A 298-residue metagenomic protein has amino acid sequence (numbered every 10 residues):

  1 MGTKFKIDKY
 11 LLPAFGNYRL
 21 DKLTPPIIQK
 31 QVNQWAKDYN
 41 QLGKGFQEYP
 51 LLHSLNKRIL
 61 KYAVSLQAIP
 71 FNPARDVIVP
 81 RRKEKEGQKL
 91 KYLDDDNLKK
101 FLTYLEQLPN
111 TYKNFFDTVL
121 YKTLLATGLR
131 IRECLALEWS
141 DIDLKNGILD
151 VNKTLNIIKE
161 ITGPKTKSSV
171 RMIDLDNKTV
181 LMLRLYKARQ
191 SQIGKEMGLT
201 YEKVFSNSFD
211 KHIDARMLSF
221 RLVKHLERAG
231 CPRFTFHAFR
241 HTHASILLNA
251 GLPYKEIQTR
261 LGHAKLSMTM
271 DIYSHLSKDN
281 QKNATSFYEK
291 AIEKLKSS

Functional and structural regions predicted by a protein language model:
M1-P73, G87, P109-F115, K211-R216 (+1 more regions): N-terminal core-binding DNA-recognition domain of tyrosine site-specific recombinases/integrases
G2-K9, K30, S54-R58, T103 (+6 more regions): Generic recognition of well-ordered alpha-helical segments within structured catalytic/regulatory domains
L42, T103-N114, T127, I173 (+4 more regions): Short, basic (Lys/Arg/His-rich) helix/loop patches that form interaction surfaces in the mid-to-C-terminal regions
L42-F46, P50-S54, S65, I69-L137 (+4 more regions): Basic, Lys/Arg- and aromatic-enriched nucleic-acid-binding interface segment
Y92, L155-I157, L261-F287: Catalytic-site neighborhood detector that most strongly recognizes the C-terminal catalytic loop/helix of tyrosine
N146, K159-E160, P164-V170, D174-L181 (+3 more regions): C-terminal secondary-structure termini that scaffold catalytic or DNA-interacting sites
